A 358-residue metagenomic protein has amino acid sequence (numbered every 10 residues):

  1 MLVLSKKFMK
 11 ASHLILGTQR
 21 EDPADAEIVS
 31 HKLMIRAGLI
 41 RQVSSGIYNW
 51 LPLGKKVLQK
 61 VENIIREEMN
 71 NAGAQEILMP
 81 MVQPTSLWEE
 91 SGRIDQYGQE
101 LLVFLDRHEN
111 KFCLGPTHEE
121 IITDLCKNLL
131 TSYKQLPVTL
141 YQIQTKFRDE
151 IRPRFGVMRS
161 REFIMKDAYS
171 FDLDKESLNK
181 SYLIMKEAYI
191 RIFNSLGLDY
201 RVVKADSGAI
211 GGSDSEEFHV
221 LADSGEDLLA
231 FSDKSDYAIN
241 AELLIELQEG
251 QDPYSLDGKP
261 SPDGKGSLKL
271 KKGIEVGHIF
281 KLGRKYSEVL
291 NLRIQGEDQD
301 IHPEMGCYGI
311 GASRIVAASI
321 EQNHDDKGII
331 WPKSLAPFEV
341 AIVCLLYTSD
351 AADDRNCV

Functional and structural regions predicted by a protein language model:
L4-S349: TRNA-recognition modules of translation machinery and tRNA-sensing kinases, especially anticodon-binding
Y347-V358: Single conserved hydrophobic/aromatic residue that forms the stacking wall/gate of nucleotide- or nucleobase-binding
